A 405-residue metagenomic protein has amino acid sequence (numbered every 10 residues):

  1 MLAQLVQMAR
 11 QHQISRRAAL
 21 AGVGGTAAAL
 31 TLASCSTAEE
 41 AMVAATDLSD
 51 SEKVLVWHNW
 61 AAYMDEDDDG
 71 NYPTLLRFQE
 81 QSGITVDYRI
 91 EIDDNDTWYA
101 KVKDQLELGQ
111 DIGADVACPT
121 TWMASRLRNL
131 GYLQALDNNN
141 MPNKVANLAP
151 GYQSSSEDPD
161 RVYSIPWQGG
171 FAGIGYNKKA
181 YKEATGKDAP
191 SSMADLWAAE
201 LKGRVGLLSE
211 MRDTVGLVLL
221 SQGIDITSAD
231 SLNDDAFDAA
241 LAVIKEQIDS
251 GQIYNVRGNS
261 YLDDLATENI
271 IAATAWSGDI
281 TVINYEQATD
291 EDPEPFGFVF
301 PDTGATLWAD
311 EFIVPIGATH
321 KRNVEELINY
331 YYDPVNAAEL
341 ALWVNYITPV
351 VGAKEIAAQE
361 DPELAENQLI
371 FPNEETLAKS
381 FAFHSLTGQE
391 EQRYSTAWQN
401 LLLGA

Functional and structural regions predicted by a protein language model:
M1-I14, G25-L32: N-terminal secretory signal peptides
S36-V43: Bacterial lipoprotein signal-peptidase II cleavage site
L48-S125: Early extracytoplasmic/lumenal segment of secretory-pathway proteins
Q110-P119, Q134-Y176, R204: A structural signal for short loop-to-beta-strand junctions that line the ligand-binding cleft of periplasmic/secreted
R204-E210, T214-Q222, T227-G297: Ligand-binding pocket segment of bilobal, Venus flytrap-like solute-binding proteins
A275, Q287-W343, A405: Extracytoplasmic/periplasmic substrate-recognition and gating elements
V314-K379: Mature extracytoplasmic/periplasmic domains
P372-A405: Conserved C-terminal helix/tail region of periplasmic/extracytoplasmic solute-binding proteins
